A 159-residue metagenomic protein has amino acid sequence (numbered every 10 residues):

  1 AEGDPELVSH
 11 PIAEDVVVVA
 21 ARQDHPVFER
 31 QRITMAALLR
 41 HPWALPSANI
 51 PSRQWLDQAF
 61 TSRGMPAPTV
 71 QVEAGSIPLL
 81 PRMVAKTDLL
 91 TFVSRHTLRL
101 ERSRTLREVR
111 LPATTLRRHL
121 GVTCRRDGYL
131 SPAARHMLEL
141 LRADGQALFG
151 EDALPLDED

Functional and structural regions predicted by a protein language model:
A1-A21, Q58-A59, A85, T105-R110: Short beta-strand-centered segments that line the small-molecule binding cleft or hinge of alpha/beta clamshell
A1-E2, Q23, S94-T97, L120: Short secondary-structure boundary segments
E6-W43, A48, P132: Flexible hinge/capping segments at coil-to-helix
A20, L45-P46, E73, T91 (+2 more regions): Active-site-adjacent beta-strand anchor residues
V27-F28, H41-R63, L130-E139, G145-D157: Secondary-structure junction motif
N49-E108: Hydrophobic hinge/microswitch elements
A113-D127: Periplasmic-binding protein-like
